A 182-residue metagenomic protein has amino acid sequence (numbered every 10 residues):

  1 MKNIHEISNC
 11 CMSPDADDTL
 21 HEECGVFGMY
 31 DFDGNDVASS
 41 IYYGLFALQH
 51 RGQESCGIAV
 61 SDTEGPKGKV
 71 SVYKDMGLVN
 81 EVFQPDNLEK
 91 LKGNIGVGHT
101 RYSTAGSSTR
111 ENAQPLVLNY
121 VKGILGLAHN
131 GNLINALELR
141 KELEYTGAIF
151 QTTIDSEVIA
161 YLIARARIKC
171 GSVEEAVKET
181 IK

Functional and structural regions predicted by a protein language model:
M1-K182: Conserved short alpha-helical segments that host acidic/polar catalytic motifs at enzyme active sites
